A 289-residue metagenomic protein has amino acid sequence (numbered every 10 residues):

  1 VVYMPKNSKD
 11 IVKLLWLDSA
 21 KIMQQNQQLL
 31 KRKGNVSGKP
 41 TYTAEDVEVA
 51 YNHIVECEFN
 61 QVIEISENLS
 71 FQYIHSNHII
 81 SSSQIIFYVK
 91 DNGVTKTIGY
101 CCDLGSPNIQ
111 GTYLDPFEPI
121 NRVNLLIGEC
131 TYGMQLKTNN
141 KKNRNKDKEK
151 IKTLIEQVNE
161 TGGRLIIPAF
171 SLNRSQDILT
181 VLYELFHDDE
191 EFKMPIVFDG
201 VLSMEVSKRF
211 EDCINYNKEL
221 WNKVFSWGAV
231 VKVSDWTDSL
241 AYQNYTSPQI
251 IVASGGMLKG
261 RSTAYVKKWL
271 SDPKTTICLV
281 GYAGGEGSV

Functional and structural regions predicted by a protein language model:
V1-D177, V181-E190, P195: His/Asp/Glu-rich metal-coordinating catalytic cores of metallo-dependent phosphodiesterases/hydrolases acting on
K150-V289: Hard-cation-handling environments
